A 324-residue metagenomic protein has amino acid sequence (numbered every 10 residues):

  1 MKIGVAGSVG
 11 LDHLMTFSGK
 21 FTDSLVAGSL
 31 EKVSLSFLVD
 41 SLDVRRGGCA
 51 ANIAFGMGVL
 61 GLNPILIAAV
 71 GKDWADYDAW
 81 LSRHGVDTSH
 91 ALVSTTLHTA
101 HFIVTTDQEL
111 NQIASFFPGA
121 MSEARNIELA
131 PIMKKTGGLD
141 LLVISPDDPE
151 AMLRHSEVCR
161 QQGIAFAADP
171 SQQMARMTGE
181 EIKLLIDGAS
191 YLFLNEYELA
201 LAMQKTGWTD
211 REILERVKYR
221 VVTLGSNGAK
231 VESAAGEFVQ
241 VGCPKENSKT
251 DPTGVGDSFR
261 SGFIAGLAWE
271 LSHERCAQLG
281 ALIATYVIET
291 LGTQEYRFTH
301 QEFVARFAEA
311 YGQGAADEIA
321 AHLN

Functional and structural regions predicted by a protein language model:
M1-I65, D76-A79, G314, E318-N324: Glycine-rich phosphate/adenosyl-contacting loop at the front of the ribokinase-like
G58, R160, A268: Gly/Ala-rich phosphate-binding loop of Rossmann-like dinucleotide-binding domains, activating on the conserved
N63-H90: A glycine-rich beta-to-alpha transition motif near the start of alpha/beta enzyme domains, typified by
S89-S94, F102-P146: Conserved phosphate-binding/catalytic loop of the ribokinase/pfkB sugar-kinase fold
E150-V158, E180-L185, R275: A short acidic, amphipathic alpha-helical/loop segment
R160-A165, S171-V241, S248: Conserved phosphate/ATP/ADP-binding segment of small-molecule kinases
G207-N324: Conserved phosphate-binding/catalytic region of the ribokinase-like
